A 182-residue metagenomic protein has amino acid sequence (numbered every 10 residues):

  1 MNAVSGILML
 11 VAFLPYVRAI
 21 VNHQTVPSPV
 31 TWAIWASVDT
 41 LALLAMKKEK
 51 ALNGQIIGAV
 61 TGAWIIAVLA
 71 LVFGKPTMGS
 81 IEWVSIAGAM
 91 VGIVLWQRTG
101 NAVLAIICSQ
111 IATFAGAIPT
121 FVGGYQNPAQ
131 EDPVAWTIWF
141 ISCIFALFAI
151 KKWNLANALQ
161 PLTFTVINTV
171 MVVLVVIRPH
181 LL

Functional and structural regions predicted by a protein language model:
M1-L182: Alpha-helical membrane-protein topology signature
